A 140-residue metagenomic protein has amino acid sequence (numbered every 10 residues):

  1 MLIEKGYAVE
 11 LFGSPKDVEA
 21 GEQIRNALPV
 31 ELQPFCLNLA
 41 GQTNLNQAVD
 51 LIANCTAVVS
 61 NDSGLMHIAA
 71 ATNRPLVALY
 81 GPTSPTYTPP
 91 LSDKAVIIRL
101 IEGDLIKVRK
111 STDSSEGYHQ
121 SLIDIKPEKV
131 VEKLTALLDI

Functional and structural regions predicted by a protein language model:
M1-G81: Donor-binding and catalytic core of enzymes assembling or modifying cell-surface/extracellular glycoconjugates
I24-N26, L51-N54, L91, K110-D113 (+1 more regions): Surface-exposed beta-strand edges and their flanking turn/coil or helix-capping segments
E31-C36, S84, I98-G103: Short, structured secondary-structure boundary patches
F35, G41, S84-Y87, K94 (+1 more regions): Glycine-rich, flexible loop/turn motifs
T72-L100: Gly/Pro- and small hydrophobic-enriched strand-loop and loop-to-helix capping segments that sit at the rims
D93-I140: Leloir-type glycosyltransferase catalytic cores
